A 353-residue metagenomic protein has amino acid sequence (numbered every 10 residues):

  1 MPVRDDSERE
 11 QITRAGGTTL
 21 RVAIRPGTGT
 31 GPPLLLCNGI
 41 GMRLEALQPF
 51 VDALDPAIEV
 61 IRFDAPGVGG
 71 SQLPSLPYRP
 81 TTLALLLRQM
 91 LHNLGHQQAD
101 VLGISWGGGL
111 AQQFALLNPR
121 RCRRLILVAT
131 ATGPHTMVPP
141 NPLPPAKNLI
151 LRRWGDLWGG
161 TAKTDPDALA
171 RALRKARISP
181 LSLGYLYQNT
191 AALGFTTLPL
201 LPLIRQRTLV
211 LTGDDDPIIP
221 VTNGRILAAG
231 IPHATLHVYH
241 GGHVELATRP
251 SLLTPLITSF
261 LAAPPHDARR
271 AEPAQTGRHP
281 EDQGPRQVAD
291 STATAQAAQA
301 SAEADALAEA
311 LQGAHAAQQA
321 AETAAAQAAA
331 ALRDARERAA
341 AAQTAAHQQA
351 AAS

Functional and structural regions predicted by a protein language model:
T18-Q72: Conserved HGGG/HGGXW glycine-rich cap/lid loop of the alpha/beta-hydrolase fold
R62-L102: Active-site loop/oxyanion-hole signature of alpha/beta-hydrolase fold enzymes
G103, G107, A111: Gly/Ala-rich beta-loop-alpha elbow adjacent to hydrolase catalytic centers
Q112, L116, R123-R152: Flexible "cap/lid" loop of the alpha/beta hydrolase fold
R152-L200: Conserved alpha/beta-hydrolase catalytic His-Asp/Glu region
I204, V210-T212: Short beta-strand/loop motif that positions the catalytic acidic residue of the alpha/beta-hydrolase fold
D215-I219: Acidic catalytic loop of the alpha/beta-hydrolase fold
A234-G284: Catalytic active-site module of serine/aspartate enzymes centered on a nucleophile-bearing elbow/loop
